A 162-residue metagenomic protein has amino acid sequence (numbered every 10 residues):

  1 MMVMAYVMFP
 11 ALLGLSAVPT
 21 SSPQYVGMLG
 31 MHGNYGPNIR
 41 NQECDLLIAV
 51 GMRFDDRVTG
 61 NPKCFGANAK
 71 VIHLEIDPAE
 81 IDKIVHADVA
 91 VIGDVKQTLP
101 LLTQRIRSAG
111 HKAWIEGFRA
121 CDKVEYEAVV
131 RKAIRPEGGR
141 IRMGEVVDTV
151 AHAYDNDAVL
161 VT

Functional and structural regions predicted by a protein language model:
M1-A5, P62-A67, V89-A90: Short, solvent-exposed amphipathic alpha-helical segments in soluble enzyme and RNA/protein-processing domains
M1-L47, H152-T162: Anionic-ligand anchoring segments at beta-strand to alpha-helix junctions in alpha/beta enzyme folds, i.e., glycine
A11-S16, I39-V50, D82-I84, G117 (+2 more regions): Short, surface-exposed, charge-dense and proline/glycine-enriched linear segments
L15, F54-D55, Q97: Residue-level marker for beta-strand->alpha-helix junctions and adjacent short loops that shape enzyme
S16-P23, C64-F65, P78-H86: Short loop/helix-cap segments at secondary-structure boundaries that form the rim of catalytic
P19-T20, R57-G60, K83, L101-L102: Short glycine-/acidic-enriched loop or helix-start segments at secondary-structure transitions that form or flank
G30-I81: Phosphate/diphosphate-binding loops
N68-V161: Phosphate/pyrophosphate-binding active-site segments
